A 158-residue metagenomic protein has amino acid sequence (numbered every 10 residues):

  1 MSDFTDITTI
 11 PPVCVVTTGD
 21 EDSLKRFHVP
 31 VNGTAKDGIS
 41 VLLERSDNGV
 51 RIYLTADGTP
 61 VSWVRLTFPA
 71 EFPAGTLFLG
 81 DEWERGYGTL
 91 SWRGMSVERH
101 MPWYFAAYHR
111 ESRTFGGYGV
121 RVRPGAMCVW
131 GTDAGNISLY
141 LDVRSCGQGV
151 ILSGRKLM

Functional and structural regions predicted by a protein language model:
M1-M158: Carbohydrate-recognition beta-sandwich/jelly-roll modules in extracellular/periplasmic carbohydrate-active proteins
